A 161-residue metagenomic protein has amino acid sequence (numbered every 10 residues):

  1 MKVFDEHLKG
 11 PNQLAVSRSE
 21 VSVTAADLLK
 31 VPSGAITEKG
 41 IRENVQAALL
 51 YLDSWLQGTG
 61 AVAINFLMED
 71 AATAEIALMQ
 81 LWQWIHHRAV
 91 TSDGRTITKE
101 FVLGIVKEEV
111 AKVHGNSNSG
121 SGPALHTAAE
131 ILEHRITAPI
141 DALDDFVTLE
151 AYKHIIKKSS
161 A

Functional and structural regions predicted by a protein language model:
M1-A161: Non-catalytic helical/linker scaffolds that mediate oligomerization, partner binding, and domain coupling around large
